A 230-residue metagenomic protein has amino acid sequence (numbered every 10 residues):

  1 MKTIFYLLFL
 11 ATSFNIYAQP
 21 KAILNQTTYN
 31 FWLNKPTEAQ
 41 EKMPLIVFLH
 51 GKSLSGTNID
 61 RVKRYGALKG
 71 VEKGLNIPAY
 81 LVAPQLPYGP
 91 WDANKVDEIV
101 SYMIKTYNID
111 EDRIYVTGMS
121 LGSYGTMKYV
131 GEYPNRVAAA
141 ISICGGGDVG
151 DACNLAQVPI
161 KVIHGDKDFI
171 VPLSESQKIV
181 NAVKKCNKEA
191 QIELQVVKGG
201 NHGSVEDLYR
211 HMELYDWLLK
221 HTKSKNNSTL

Functional and structural regions predicted by a protein language model:
T3-F14: Sec-dependent N-terminal signal peptides
F14-L45, A79, L121-Y124, Y129 (+5 more regions): A domain-start/cap signature at the N-terminus of enzymes
T37-E41, P90-S120: Gly/Ser-rich "nucleophile elbow"/oxyanion-hole loop immediately N-terminal to the catalytic nucleophile in hydrolases
L45, L49-V96: Active-site machinery of serine-nucleophile hydrolases
M103-T106, D112-A156: Primarily recognizes the serine-hydrolase "nucleophile elbow" in alpha/beta-hydrolase and SGNH/GDSL folds
D151, F169-I170, S174-L230: C-terminal catalytic histidine-bearing segment of alpha/beta-hydrolase fold enzymes
A156, K161-H164, D168: Short beta-strand/loop motif that positions the catalytic acidic residue of the alpha/beta-hydrolase fold
